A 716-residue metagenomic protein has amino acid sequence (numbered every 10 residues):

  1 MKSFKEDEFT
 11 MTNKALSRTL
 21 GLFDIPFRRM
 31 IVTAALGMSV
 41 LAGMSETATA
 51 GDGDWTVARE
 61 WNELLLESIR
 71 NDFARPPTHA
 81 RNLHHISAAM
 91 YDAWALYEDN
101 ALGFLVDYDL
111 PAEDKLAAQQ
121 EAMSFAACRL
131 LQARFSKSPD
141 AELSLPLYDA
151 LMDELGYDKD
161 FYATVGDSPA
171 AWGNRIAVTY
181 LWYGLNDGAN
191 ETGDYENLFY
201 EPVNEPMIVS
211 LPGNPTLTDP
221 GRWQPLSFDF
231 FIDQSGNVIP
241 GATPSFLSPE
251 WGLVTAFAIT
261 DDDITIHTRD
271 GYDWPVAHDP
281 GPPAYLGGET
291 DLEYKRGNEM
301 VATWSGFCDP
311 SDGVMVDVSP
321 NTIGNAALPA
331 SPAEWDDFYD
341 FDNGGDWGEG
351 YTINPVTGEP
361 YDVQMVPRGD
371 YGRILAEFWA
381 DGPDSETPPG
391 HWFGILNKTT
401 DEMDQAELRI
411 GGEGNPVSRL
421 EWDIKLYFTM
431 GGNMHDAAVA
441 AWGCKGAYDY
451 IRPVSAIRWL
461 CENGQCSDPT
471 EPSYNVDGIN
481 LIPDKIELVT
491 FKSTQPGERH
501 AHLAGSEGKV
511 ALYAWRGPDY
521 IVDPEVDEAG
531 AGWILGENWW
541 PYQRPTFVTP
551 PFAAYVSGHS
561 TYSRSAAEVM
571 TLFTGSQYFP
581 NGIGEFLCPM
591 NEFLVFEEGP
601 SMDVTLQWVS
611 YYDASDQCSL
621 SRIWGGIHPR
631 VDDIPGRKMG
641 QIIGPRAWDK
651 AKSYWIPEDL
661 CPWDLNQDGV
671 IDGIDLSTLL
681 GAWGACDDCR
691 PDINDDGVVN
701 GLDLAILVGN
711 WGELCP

Functional and structural regions predicted by a protein language model:
M1-F27: N-terminal secretory signal peptides that target proteins for export/translocation
D7, F27-R28, L36, D695 (+1 more regions): Generic short amphipathic/hydrophobic targeting helices enriched at N-termini, encompassing Sec-type signal peptides
M30-G43: Bacterial N-terminal signal peptides
M38-S39, V569, I642, T678 (+1 more regions): Alpha-helical transmembrane segments and their juxtamembrane interfaces
S45-A50: Boundary at the C-terminal end of the N-terminal hydrophobic targeting segment
G51-D659: Acidic/polar surface patches and capping/hinge elements
E658-P716: Cellulosome-associated attachment modules in secreted, modular CAZymes
